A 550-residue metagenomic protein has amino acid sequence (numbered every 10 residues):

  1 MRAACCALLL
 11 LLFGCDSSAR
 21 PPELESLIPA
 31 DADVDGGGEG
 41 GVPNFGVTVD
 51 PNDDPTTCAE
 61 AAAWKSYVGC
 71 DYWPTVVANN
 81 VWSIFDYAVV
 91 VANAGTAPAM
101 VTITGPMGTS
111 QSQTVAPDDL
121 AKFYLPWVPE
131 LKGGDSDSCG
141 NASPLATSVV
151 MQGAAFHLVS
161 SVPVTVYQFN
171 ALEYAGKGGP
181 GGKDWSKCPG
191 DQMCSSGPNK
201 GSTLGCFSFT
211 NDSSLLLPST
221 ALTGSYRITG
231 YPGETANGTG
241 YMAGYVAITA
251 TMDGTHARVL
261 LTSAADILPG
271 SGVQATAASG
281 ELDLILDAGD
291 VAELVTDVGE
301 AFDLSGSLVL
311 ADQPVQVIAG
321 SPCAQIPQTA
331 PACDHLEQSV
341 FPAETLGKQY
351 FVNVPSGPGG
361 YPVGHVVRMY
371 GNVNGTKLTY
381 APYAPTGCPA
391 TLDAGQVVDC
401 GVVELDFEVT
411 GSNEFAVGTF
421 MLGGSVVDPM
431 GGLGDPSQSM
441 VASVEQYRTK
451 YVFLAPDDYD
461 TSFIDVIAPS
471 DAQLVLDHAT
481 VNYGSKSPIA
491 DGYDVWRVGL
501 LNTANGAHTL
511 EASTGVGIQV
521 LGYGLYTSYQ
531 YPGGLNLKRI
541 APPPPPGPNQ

Functional and structural regions predicted by a protein language model:
M1-F13: Sec-dependent bacterial lipoprotein signal peptides
L12-N52: Ser/Thr-rich, Pro/Gly/Ala-heavy low-complexity intrinsically disordered linkers and tails of secreted extracellular
V42-Q550: Intrinsically disordered, low-complexity linker/terminal regions across diverse proteins
